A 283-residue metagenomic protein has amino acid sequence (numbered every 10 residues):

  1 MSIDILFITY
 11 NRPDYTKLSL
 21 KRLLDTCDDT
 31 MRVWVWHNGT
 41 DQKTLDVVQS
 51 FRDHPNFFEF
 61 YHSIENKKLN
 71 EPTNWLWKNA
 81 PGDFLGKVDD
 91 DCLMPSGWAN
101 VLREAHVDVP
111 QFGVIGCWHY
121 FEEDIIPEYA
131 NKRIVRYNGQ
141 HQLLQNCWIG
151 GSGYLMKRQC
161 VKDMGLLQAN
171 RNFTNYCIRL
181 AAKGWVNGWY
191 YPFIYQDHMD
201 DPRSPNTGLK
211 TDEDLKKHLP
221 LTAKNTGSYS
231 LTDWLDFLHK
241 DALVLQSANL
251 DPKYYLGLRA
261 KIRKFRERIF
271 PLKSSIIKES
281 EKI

Functional and structural regions predicted by a protein language model:
M1-K21: N-proximal low-complexity "stem/linker" segments adjacent to membrane-targeting elements
K21-T30: Short, acidic, metal-binding catalytic loop of nucleotide-sugar glycosyltransferases
W36-V47: A conserved acidic beta->alpha catalytic loop
S63-A80: Glycine-rich, basic loop-to-helix element that forms the pyrophosphate-binding segment of sugar-nucleotide handling
N70, F121-E122, R136-M156: A recurrent flexible, glycine/aromatic-enriched loop bordering the glycosyltransferase active site that acts as
G82-L93: Short beta-strand-to-loop acidic/aromatic patch adjacent to the donor-nucleotide binding site
G97-Y129: Conserved donor NDP-sugar-binding/catalytic core segment of glycosyltransferases
L167-I283: C-terminal catalytic/acceptor-binding lobe
